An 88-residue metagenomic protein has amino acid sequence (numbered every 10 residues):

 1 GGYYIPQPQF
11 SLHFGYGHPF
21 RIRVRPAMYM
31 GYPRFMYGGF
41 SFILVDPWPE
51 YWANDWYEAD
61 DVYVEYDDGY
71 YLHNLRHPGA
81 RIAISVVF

Functional and structural regions predicted by a protein language model:
G1-F88: Low-complexity segments
